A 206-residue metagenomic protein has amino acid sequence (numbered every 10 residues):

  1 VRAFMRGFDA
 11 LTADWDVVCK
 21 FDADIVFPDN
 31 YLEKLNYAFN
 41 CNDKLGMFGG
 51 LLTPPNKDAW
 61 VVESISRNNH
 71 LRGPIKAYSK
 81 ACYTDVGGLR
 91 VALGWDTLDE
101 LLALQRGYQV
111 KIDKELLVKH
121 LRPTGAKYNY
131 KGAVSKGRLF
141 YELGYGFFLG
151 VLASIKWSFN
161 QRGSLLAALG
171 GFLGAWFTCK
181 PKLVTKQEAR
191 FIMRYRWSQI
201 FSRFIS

Functional and structural regions predicted by a protein language model:
V1-V17: Active-site nucleotide-sugar/metal-binding loop of Leloir-type enzymes
D14-V26: Short beta-strand-to-loop acidic/aromatic patch adjacent to the donor-nucleotide binding site
V26-V62: Conserved donor NDP-sugar-binding/catalytic core segment of glycosyltransferases
N69, K76, K111, Y141: Residues that recognize and position ribonucleotide moieties
R72-G87: Conserved nucleotide-sugar donor-binding and metal-coordinating catalytic region shared by glycosyltransferases
C82-D85, A92-P123: A short, conserved alpha-helix in the catalytic core of glycosyltransferases
K131-S206: Non-catalytic, C-terminal membrane-associated alpha-helical segments of glycosyltransferases
